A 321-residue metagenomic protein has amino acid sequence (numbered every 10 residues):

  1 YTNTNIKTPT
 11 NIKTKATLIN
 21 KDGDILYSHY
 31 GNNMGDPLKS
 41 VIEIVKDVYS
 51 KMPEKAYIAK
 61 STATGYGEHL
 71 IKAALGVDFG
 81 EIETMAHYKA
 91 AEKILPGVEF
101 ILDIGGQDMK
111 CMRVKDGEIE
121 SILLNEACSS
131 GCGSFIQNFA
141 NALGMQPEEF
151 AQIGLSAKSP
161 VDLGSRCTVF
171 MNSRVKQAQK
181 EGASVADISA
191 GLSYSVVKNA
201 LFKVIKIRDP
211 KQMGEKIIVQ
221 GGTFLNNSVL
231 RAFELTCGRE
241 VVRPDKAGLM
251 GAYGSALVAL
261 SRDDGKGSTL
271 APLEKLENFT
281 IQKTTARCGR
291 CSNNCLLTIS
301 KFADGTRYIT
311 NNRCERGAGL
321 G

Functional and structural regions predicted by a protein language model:
Y1-D24, V98-E118, R287, C291 (+1 more regions): Gly/Thr-rich phosphate-binding beta-strand-loop-beta motif of the actin/hexokinase/Hsp70
Y1-D47, S121-I122, E126-C128, R313-E315: Short glycine-rich, Thr/Ser-proximal phosphate-binding strand/loop in the N-terminal lobe of ATP-dependent enzymes
M34-P37, D116-S159, S261, F302-A303 (+2 more regions): Glycine-rich phosphate-binding loop plus the immediately following alpha-helix
T64-G67, S195, R208-E234, A247-G248: Glycine-rich phosphate-binding loops at beta-strand->alpha-helix junctions
D78-T84, E234-Y253: Conserved phosphate-binding/catalytic loops in two-lobed NTP-binding clefts
K89, G133-N138, D245-E274: Glycine-rich phosphate-binding/hydrolytic loop that grips phosphoryl groups
K110, S261-G321: Acidic, glycine/GT-rich loop-and beta-edge segments that sit at the periphery of enzyme/chaperone cores
S173-F202: Adenine-nucleotide phosphate-binding core of ATP-dependent small-molecule kinases
